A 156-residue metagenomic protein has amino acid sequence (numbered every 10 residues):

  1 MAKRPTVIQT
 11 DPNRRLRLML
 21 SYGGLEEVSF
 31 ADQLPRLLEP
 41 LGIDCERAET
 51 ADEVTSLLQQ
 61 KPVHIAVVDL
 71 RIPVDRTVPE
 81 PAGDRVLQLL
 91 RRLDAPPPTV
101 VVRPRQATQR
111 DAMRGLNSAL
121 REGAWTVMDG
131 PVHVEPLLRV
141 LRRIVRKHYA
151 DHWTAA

Functional and structural regions predicted by a protein language model:
M1-L37, L41-E46, D52, V134-A156: Non-catalytic signal-transmission and effector/linker regions of two-component phosphorelay proteins
G23, L70-R76: Residue immediately C-terminal to the conserved phosphorylatable aspartate in receiver
G42-I43, A95, A124: Short phosphate-binding/catalytic loops that engage adenosine nucleotides
R47-I65, P73-D75: Acidic, metal-coordinating helix/loop segments flanking the phosphotransfer/catalytic sites of two-component signaling
Q59-K61, L89-P96: Conserved phosphotransfer cores of two-component systems
V78-P81, R85, R103-V127: Alpha4 helix (beta4-alpha4-beta5 surface) of REC/receiver domains from two-component response regulators
T99-V100: Hydrophobic/aromatic residues located in beta-strands of well-ordered beta-sheets within soluble catalytic
G130: A Lys-centered signature of the CheY-like receiver
